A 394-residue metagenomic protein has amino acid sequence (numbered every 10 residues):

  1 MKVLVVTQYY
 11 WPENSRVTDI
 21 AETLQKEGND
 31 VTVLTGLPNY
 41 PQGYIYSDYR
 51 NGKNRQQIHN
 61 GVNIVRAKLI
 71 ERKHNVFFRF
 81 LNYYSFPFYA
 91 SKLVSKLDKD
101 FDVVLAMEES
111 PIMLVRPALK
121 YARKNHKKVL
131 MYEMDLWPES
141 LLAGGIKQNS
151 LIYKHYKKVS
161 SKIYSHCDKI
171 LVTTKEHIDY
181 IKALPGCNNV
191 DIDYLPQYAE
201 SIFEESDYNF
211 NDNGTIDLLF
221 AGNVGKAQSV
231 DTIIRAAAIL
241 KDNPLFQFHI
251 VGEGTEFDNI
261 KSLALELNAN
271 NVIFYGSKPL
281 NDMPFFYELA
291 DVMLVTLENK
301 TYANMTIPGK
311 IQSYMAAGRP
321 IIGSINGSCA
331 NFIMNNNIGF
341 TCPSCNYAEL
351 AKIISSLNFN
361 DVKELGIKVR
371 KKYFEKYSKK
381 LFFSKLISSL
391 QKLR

Functional and structural regions predicted by a protein language model:
M1-I58: N-terminal subdomain of nucleotide-sugar transferases
N29, K182, G186-Y194, Y198-T215 (+2 more regions): Acidic anion/phosphate-binding donor-loop and adjacent secondary structure in glycosyltransferase catalytic cores
L37, E176, Q197-Y198: Carbohydrate-associated surface elements
M113, K120-K124, S150-I170: Membrane-proximal helix-turn-helix segments that form the acceptor-binding/catalytic region of lipid-linked
A199, N211-Q228, I233-A237, H249: Conserved donor-binding/catalytic core segment of Leloir-type glycosyltransferases
T215, V251, D258-P284: Nucleotide-activated donor-binding/catalytic signature segment of Leloir-type glycosyltransferases, i.e., the conserved
V292-V295, S313-S324: Short hydrophobic beta-strand element within catalytic cores of glycosyltransferases and related nucleotide-activated
E349, F359-Q391: A charged, aromatic-enriched C-terminal amphipathic alpha-helix characteristic of glycosyltransferases across folds
